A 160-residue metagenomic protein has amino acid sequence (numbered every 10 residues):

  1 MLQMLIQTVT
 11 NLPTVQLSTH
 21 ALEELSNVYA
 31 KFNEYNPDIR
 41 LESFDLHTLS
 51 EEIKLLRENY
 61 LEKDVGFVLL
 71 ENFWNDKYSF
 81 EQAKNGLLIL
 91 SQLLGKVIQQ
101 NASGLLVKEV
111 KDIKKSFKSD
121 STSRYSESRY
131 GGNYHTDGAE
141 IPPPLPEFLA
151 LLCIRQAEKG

Functional and structural regions predicted by a protein language model:
M1-G160: Non-heme Fe(II) oxygenase catalytic core, chiefly the N-lobe of the double-stranded beta-helix
